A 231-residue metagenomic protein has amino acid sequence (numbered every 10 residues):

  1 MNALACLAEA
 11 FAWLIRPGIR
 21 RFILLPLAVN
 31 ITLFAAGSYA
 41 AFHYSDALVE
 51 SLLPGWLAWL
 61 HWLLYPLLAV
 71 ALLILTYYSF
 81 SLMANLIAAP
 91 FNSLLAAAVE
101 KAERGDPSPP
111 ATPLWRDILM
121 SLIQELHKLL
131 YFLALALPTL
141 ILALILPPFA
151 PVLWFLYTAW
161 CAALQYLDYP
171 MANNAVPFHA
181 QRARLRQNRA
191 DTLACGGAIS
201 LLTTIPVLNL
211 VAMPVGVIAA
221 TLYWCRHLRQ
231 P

Functional and structural regions predicted by a protein language model:
M1-A136, L140, F178, Q187-T192 (+3 more regions): Helix-coil boundary and N-terminal low-complexity module in membrane systems
Y65-E100, A143-N173, V207-P231: Selective recognition of hydrophobic, aromatic-rich stretches within alpha-helical transmembrane segments of polytopic
P170-A183: Alpha-helical transmembrane segments
R184, N188, T204, R226-Q230: Hydrophobic alpha-helical segments
